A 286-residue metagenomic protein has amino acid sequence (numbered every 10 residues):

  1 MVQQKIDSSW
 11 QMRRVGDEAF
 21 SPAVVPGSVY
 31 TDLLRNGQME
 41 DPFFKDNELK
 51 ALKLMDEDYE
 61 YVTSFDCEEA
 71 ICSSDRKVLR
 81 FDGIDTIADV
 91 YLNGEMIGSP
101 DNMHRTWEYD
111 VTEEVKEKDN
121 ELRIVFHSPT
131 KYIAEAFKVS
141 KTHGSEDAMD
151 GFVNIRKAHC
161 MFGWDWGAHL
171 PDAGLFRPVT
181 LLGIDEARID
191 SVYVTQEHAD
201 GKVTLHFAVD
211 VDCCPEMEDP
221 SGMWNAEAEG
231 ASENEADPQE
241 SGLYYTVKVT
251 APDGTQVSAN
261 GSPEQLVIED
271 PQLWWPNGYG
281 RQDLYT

Functional and structural regions predicted by a protein language model:
M1-T286: Secreted/periplasmic carbohydrate-active enzymes, especially glycoside hydrolases
